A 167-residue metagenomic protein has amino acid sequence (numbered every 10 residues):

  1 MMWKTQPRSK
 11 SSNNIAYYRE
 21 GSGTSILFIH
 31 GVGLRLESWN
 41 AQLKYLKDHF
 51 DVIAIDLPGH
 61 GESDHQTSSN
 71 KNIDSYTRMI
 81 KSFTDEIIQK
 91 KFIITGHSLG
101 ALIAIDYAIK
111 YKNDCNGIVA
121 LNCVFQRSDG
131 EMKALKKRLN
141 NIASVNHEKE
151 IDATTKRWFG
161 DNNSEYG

Functional and structural regions predicted by a protein language model:
M1-I26, K47-D51, D85-K90, K156: Alpha/beta-hydrolase fold catalytic core
S12-Y18, K44, I53-T95, K110: Active-site loop/oxyanion-hole signature of alpha/beta-hydrolase fold enzymes
G23, G31-R35, S98: Active-site glycine-rich loops that stabilize anionic/oxyanionic intermediates across multiple enzyme folds
G31-A41, V52: Serine-hydrolase catalytic-loop signature spanning alpha/beta hydrolases and amidase-signature enzymes
G33, L57-G61, F125: Alpha/beta-hydrolase active-site loop signature
Q89-D129: Conserved hydrolase catalytic core segment
Q126-A134, S144-G167: Conserved alpha/beta-hydrolase catalytic His-Asp/Glu region
